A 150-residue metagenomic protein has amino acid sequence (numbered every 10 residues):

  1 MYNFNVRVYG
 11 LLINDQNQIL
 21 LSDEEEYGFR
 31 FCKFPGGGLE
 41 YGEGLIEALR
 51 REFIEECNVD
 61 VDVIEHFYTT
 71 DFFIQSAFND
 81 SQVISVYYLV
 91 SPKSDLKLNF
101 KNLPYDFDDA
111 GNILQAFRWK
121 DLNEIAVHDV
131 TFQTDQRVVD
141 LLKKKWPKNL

Functional and structural regions predicted by a protein language model:
M1-F34, P92: N-terminal strand-loop-strand
N5-Y9, V83-Y87, L114: Short hydrophobic/aromatic beta-strand or adjacent loop that forms the aromatic wall/cage of a ligand/substrate-binding
L12, L89-S91, R118-D121: Short, well-ordered beta-strand micro-motif
F29-C32, L98, L103-L150: Nudix hydrolase/Nudix homology domain
F34-F67: The catalytic Nudix box helix
L39, P92, L122-I125: Hydrophobic pocket-lining residues within nucleotide cofactor-binding pockets
R50, F67-F72, S81-V83: Internal catalytic or translocation cores that form aromatic/hydrophobic pockets or channels for amphipathic metabolites
I74-N102: Active-site-adjacent beta-strand/loop module that shapes the phosphate/pyrophosphate-binding cleft
